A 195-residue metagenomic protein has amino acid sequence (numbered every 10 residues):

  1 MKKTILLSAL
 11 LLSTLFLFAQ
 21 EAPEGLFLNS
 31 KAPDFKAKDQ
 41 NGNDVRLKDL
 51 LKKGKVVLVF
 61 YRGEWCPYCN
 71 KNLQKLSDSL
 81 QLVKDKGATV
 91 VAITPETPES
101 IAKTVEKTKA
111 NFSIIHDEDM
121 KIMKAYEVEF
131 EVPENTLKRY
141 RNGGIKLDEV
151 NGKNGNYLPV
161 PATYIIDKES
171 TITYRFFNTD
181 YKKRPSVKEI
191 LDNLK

Functional and structural regions predicted by a protein language model:
M1-P23: Bacterial Sec-dependent N-terminal signal peptides
Q20, T89, K107, I115 (+4 more regions): Non-catalytic interaction/Regulatory regions outside core domains
Q20-K48: N-terminal "domain-start" segment that seeds a small globular fold
K48-L76: Short active-site neighborhood of thiol/selenol oxidoreductases, capturing the structured segment around
V57, Y181-K195: A short, polar/charged loop-to-alpha-helix boundary motif
C66-N72, V150-G152, E189-K195: Short, solvent-exposed cationic patches
K71-E127: Structural microenvironment flanking redox-active thiols in thiol-disulfide oxidoreductases
D117-K182: Thiol/selenol-based redox catalytic cores and closely related redox-interacting motifs
